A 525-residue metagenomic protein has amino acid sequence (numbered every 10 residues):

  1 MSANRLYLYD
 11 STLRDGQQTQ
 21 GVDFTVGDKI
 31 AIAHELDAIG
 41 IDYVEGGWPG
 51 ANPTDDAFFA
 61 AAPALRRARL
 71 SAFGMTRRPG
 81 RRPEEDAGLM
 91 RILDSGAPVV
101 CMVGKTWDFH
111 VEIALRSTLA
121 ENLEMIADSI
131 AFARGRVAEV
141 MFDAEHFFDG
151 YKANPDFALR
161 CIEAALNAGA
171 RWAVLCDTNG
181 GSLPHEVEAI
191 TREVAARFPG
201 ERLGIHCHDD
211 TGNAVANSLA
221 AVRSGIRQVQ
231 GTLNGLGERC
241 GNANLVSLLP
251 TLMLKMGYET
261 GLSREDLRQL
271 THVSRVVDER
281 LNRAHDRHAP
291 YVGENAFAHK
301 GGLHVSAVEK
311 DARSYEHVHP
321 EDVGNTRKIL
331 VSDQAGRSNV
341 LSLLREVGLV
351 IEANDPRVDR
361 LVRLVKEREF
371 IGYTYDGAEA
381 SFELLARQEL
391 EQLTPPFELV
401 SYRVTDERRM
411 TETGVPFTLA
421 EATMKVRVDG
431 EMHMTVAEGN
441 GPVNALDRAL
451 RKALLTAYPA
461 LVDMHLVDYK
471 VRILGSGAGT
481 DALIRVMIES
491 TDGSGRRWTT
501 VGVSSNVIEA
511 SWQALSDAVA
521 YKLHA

Functional and structural regions predicted by a protein language model:
R5-L6, T12, P250, M256-E431 (+1 more regions): A mid-to-C-terminal "edge-of-domain" accessory segment
L6-L8, R14-V44, A57-L65, R78-E201 (+1 more regions): Alpha/beta enzyme core
R69-G74: A glycine-rich helix N-cap at a beta->alpha junction
L175-T178, Q230-E238, M253-S263, D322-L330 (+2 more regions): Short beta-alpha connecting loops at secondary-structure transitions that line or flank enzyme active sites
N179-S182, A189-K310, S314: Catalytic alpha/beta core domains of metabolic enzymes, predominantly
N440-L461: A short, contiguous, amphipathic alpha-helix enriched in charged residues
A457-D492: Generic long, charged, amphipathic alpha-helical segments
G495-A525: Mixed-charge, glycine-accented linear interaction segment located at domain edges/termini
